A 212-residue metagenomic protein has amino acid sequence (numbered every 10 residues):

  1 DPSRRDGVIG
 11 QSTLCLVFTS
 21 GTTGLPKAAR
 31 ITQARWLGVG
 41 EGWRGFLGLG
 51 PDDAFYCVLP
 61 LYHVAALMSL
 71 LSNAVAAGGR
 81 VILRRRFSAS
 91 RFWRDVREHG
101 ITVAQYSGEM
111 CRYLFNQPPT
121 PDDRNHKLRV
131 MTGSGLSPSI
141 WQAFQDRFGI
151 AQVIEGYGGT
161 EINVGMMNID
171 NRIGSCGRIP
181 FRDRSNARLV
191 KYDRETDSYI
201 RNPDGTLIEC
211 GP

Functional and structural regions predicted by a protein language model:
P2-F18, L25, G48-A54: Conserved pre-ATP/AMP-binding loop-to-beta segment of ANL
Q11, Q33-A34, L59, H99 (+1 more regions): Structural detector for helix-capping/boundary residues
T13, T19-T22, F55, L61 (+4 more regions): Conserved S/T- and glycine-rich ATP-binding loop of Class I adenylate-forming
L14-G38: Conserved AMP-binding A3 loop
K27-R30, C57-V58, R80-R86, I154: Short beta-strand->loop structural element characteristic of the AMP-binding/adenylate-forming
L37-A54, Y62-T102, Q117: Conserved AMP-binding/adenylation subdomain of ANL enzymes
A76, W93, E98-S107, F115-Y199 (+1 more regions): Gly/Ser/Thr-rich phosphate-binding loop
D204-P212: AMP-binding/adenylate-forming core of the ANL superfamily
